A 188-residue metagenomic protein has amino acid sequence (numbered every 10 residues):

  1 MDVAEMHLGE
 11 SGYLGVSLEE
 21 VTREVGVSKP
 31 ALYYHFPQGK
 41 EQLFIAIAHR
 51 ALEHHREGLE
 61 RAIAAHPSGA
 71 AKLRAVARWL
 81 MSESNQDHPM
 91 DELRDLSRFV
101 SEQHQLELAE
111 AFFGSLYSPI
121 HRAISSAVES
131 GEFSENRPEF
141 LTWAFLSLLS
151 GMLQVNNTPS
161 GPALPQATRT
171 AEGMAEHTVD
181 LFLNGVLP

Functional and structural regions predicted by a protein language model:
V3-L8, F182: Short hydrophobic clusters on alpha-helical segments that form packing/core surfaces in small helical domains
H7, H54, G58, A62 (+4 more regions): Short alpha-helical functional segments enriched in proximate histidine and acidic residues
H7-Q42, A46: Helix-turn-helix
E10-L14, H66, D87, S130-G131: Short coil/turn segments at alpha/beta junctions that flank glycine-rich nucleotide-binding fingerprints
A46, L59-H88, E139-F145, A175: Hydrophobic alpha-helical connector segments
A48-H54: Short, basic, alpha-helical segments at the C-terminal edge of helix-turn-helix-like DNA-binding modules
R61-I63, R78-N85, R94-V100, F182-V186: Helix-loop "lid/cap" segments that line or gate small-molecule binding pockets
P89-R98, L106, E110, S125-D180 (+1 more regions): Hydrophobic/aromatic-rich alpha-helical bundle segments in the mid-to-C-terminal region
